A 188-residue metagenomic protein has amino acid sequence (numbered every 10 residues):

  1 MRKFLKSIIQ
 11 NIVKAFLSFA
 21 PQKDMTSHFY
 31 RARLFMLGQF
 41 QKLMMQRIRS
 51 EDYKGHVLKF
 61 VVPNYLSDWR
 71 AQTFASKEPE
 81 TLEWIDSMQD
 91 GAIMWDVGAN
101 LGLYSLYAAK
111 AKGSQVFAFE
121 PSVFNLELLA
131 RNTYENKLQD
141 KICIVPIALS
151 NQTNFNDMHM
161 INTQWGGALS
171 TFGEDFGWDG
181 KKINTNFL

Functional and structural regions predicted by a protein language model:
M1-K137, K141, W178-I183: S-adenosyl-L-methionine
A130-L188: S-adenosyl-L-methionine
